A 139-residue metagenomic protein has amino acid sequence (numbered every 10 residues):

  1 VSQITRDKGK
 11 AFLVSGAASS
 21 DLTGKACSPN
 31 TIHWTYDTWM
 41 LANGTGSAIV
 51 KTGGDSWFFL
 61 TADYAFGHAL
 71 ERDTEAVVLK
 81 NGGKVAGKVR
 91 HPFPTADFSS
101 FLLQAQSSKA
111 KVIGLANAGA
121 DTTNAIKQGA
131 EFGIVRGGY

Functional and structural regions predicted by a protein language model:
V1-R6, I126-A130: Short Gly/Thr/Asp-enriched flexible loops that form oxyanion-binding sites at enzyme active sites
S2, G24-K25: Short, solvent-exposed loop/turn and secondary-structure capping segments
G9-K10, G83: Short glycine/serine/threonine/alanine-rich loop segments
L13-V14: Hydrophobic residues in well-ordered beta-strands that form the structural core
A17: Histidine-centered beta-alpha loop that forms part of the nucleotide-sugar donor binding/catalytic region in diverse
S20-D21, P29-I134, Y139: Extracellular/periplasmic Venus flytrap/periplasmic-binding protein
